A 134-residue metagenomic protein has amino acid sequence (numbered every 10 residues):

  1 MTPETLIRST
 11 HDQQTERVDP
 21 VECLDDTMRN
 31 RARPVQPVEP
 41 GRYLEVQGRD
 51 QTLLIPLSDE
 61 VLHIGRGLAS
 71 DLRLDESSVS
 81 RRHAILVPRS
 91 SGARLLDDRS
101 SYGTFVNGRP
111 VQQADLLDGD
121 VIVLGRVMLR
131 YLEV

Functional and structural regions predicted by a protein language model:
M1-D75: Intrinsically disordered, low-complexity acidic Ser/Thr-rich regulatory segments
L53-M128: Forkhead-associated
L129-V134: Short, Lys/Arg- and Gly-enriched loop/turn segments at beta-strand edges
